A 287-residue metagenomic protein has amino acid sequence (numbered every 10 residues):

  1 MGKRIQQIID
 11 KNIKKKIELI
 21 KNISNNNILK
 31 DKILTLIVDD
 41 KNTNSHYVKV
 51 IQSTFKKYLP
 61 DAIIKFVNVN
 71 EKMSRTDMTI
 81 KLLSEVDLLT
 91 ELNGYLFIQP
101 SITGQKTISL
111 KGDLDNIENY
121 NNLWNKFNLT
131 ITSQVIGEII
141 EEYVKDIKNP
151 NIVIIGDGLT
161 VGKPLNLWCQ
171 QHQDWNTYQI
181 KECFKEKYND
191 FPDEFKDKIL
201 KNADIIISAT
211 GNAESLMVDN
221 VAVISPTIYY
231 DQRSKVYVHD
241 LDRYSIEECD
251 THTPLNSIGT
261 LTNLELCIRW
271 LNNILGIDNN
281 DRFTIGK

Functional and structural regions predicted by a protein language model:
M1-S101: N-terminal ligand-binding/catalytic initiation module
G2-Q7, K11, K21-N27, D87 (+5 more regions): Anion-binding alpha/beta catalytic cores of soluble intermediary-metabolism enzymes, centered on
I5, I9-N12, N27, S234-K287: Adenosine-phosphate binding glycine-rich loop
D40-S53, N128-N220: Glycine-rich phosphate/diphosphate-binding loop of Rossmann-like nucleotide-binding domains
K41-S45, G104-K106, K187-Y188, D231-K235: Short, charged/polar "capping" segments at the starts of alpha-helices and the immediately preceding loops
Q99-P100, A209-N212, T227-I228, D250: Short glycine-/small-residue-rich Rossmann-like dinucleotide-binding loops
G104, G211-P226, R233: Rossmann-fold NAD(P) dinucleotide-binding segment
